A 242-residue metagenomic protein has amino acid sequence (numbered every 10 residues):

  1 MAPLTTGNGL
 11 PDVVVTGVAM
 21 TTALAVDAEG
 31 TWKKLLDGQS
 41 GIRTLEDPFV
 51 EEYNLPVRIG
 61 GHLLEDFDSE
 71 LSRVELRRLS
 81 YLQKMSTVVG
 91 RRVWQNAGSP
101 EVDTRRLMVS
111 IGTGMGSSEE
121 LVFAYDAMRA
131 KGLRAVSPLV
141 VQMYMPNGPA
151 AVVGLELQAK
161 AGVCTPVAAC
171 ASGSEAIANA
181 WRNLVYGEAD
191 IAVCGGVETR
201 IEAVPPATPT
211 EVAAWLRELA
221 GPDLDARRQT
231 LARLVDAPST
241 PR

Functional and structural regions predicted by a protein language model:
M1-G162, V185, V197-R200, A207 (+1 more regions): Conserved "HGTGT" condensation-loop signature of ketosynthase/thiolase-family condensing enzymes that catalyze
V167, G195: Conserved residues at the C-terminal ends of beta-strands
C170: Functionally engaged cysteine thiol sites
G173: Short conserved active-site loop signatures built around small residues
A176: Active-site histidine-anchored catalytic micro-motif
E188-D190: Short, high-confidence coil segments that cap the C-terminus of an alpha-helix and link into the following beta-strand
I201-R242: Juxtacatalytic C-terminal regulatory tail of Ser/Thr protein kinases
